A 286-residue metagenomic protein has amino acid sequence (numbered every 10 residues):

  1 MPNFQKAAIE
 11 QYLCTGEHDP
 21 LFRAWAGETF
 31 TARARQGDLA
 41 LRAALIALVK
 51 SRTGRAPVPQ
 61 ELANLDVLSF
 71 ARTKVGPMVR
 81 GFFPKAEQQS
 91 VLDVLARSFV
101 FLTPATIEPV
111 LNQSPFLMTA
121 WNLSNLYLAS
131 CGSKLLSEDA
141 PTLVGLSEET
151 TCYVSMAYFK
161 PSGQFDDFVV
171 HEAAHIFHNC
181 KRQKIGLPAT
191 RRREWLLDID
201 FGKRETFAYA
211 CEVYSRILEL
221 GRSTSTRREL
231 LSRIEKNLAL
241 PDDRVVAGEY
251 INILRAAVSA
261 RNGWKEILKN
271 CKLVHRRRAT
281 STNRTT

Functional and structural regions predicted by a protein language model:
P2-Y12: Non-catalytic protein-protein interaction scaffold segments in large eukaryotic complex-forming proteins
E17-C152: Auxiliary, metal-adjacent structural segments of Zn-dependent hydrolase domains
G37-V49, F201, E212-T286: Long, well-structured alpha-helical subdomains associated with metal-dependent extracellular/ecto-lumenal hydrolases
C131-A157, N262-T286: Terminal targeting/leader modules
V154-V169: Short pre-active-site segment immediately N-terminal to the catalytic Zn-binding motif
D167-R182: Active-site recognition of the HExxH zinc-binding catalytic motif
N179-L196: Flexible internal linker/loop segments at domain or repeat junctions
E194-Y209: Active-site metal-coordination segments of metallo-dependent hydrolases
